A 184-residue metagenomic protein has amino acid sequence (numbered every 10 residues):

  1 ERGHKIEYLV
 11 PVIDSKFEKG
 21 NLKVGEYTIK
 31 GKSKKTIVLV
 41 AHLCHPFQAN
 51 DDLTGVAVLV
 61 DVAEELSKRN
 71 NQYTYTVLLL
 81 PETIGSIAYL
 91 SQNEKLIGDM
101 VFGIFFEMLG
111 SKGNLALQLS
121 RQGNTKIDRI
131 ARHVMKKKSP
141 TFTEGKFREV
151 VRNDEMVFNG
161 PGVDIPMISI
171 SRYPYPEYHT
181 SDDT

Functional and structural regions predicted by a protein language model:
E1-K32, I37: Structured lumen-facing ectodomains of secretory-pathway proteins
Y8, V77, G103, M167-S169: Conserved beta-strand scaffold positions in the cores of enzyme catalytic domains, especially in NTP/NDP-utilizing
E18-E26, I37, L43-D128, P140 (+1 more regions): Acidic/histidine-rich catalytic neighborhood of metal-dependent amide-processing enzymes
Y27, L39, I168-I170: Short beta-strand motif preference
G31, L96-G98, G162: Extracellular/periplasmic catalytic domains that process cell-envelope and extracellular macromolecules
K32, C44, G110-S111, Y173-P176: Short, glycine-/Ser/Thr-/acidic-enriched flexible segments
H133-K138: Helical lid/core segments from catalytic subdomains that handle acyl or acyl-like groups
R152-T184: Active-site-adjacent mobile loop/cap segments within catalytic or ligand-binding domains
